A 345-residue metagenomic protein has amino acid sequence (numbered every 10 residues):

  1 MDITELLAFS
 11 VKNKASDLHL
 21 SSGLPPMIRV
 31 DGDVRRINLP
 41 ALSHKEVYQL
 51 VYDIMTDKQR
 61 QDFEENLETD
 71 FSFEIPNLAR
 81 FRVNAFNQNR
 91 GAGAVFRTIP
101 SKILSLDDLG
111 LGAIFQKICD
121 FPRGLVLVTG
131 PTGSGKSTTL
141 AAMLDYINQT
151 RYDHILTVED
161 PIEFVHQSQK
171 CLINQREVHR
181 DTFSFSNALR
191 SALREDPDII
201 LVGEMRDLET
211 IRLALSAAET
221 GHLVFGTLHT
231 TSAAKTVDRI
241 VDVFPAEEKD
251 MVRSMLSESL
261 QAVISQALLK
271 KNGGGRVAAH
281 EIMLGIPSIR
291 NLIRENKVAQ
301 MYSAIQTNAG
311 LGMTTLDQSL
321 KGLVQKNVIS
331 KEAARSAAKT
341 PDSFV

Functional and structural regions predicted by a protein language model:
M1-V345: Short, flexible helix-loop junctions that flank or precede catalytic/ligand sites
